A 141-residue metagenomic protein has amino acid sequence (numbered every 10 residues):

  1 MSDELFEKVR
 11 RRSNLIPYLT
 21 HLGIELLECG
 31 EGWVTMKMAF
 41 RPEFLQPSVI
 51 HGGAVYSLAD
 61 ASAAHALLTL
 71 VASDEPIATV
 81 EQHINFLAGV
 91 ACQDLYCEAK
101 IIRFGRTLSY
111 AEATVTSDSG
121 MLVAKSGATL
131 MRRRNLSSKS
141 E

Functional and structural regions predicted by a protein language model:
M1-E141: Terminal targeting signals and extreme-terminal segments of soluble enzymes
